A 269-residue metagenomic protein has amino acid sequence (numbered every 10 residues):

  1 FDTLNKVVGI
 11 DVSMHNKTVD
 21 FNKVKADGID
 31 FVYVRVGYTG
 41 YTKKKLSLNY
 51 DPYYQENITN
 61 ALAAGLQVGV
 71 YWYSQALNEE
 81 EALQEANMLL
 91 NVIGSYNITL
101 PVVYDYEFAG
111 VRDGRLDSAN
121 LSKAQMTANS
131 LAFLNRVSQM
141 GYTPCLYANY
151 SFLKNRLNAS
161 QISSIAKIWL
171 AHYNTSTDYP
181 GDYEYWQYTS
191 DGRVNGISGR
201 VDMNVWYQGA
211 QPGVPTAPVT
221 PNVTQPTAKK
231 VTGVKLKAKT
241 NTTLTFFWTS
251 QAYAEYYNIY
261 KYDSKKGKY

Functional and structural regions predicted by a protein language model:
F1-T18, I162-P218: Functionally critical loop-and-helix segments that line ligand-binding/catalytic clefts of soluble enzyme domains
D2-L134, S138-M140: Substrate-binding cleft of extracellular glycoside hydrolase catalytic domains
V68, T143-C145, I168: Hydrophobic anchor at the start of a short beta-strand that flanks the dinucleotide cofactor-binding loop
W72, A148, H172: Short beta-strand/turn micro-motifs composed of small residues that flank or help shape donor/cofactor-binding pockets
L90-Y104, F108-G110, L157-D182: Structural recognition of alpha->loop->beta junctions
V137-N155: Aromatic-lined carbohydrate-recognition surfaces of secreted/lumenal glycan-active proteins
P218-E255: Pro/Thr/Ser/Gly-rich low-complexity, intrinsically disordered linker/stalk tracts
Y253-Y269: Extracellular low-complexity, O-glycosylation-prone stalks/linkers
